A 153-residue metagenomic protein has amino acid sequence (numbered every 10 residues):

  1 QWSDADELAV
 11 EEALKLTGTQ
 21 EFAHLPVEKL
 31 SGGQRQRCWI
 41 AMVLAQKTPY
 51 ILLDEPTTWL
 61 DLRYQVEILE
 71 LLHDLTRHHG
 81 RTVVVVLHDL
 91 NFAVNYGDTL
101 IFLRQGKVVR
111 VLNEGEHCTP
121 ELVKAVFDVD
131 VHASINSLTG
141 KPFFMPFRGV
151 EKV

Functional and structural regions predicted by a protein language model:
W2, P26-L30: Conserved ABC ATPase signature
D4-F22: Conserved ABC ATPase "signature" region
I51-E55: Catalytic Walker B motif of ABC-type/P-loop ATPase nucleotide-binding domains
V66-H78: Helical segment within the ABC ATPase nucleotide-binding domain
L87-H88: H-loop/switch region of ABC-family ATPase nucleotide-binding domains
L100-E116: H-loop (His-switch) and adjacent beta-strand-loop-beta switch element of ABC-type ATPase nucleotide-binding domains
P120, K124-V153: ABC ATPase nucleotide-binding domains
